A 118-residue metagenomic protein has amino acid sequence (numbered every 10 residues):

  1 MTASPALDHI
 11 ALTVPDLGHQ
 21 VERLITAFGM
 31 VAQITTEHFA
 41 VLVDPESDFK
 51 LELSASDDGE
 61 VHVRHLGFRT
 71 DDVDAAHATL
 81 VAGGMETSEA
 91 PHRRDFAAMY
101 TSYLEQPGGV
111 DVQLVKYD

Functional and structural regions predicted by a protein language model:
M1-A3, V81-D118: Vicinal oxygen chelate
M1-H19, D48, R64-F68, D118: N-terminal beta-strand motif that seeds the catalytic metal site of vicinal oxygen chelate
Q20-I25, L80, G109: Conserved active-site tyrosine of GNAT-family acetyltransferases
T26-Q33, G83-T87: Conserved acetyl-CoA-binding loop of GNAT-fold acetyltransferases
V31-H62, D111-K116: Conserved short beta-strand elements that form part of the metal-binding/catalytic scaffold of enzyme active sites
H38-A40, R64, A98-S102: Short beta-strand micro-motifs in enzyme catalytic cores
K50, G67, T101-Y103: Short hydrophobic/aromatic beta-strand element in the GNAT-like acyltransferase core that lines or flanks the acyl-donor
L66-M85: Mid-chain, well-packed structural core segment of small domains
